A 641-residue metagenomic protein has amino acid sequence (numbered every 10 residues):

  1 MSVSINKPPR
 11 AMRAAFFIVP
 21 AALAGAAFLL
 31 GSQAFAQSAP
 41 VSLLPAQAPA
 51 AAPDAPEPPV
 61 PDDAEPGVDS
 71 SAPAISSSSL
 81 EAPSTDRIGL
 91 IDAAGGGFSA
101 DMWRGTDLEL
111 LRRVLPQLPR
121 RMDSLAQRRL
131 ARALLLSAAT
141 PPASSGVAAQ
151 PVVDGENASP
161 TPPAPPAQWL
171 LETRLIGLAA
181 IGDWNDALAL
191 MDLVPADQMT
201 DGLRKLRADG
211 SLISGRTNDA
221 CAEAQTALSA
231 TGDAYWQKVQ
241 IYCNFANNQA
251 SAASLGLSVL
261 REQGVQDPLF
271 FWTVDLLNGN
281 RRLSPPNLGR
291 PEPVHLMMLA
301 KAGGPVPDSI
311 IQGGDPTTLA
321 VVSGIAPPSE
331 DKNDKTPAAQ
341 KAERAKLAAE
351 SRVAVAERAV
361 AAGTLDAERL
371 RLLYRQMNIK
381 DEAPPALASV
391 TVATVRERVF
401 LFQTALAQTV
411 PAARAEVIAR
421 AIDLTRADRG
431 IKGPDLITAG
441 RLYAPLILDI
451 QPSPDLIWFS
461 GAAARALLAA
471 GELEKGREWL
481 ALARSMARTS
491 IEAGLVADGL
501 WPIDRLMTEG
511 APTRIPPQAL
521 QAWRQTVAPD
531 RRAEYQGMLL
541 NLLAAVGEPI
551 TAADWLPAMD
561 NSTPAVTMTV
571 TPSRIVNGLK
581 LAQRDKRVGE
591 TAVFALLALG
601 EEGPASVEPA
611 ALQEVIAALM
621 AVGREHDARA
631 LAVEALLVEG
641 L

Functional and structural regions predicted by a protein language model:
S4-I5, Q37-A164, L170-E172, A338 (+2 more regions): Long, acidic/serine-threonine-rich intrinsically disordered regions with weak helical/coil propensity that act as
L30-A36: Sec/Tat signal peptide C-region and signal peptidase I cleavage site
G97-W103, P119-R120, L135-P163, M191-M199 (+15 more regions): Solenoid-like repeat scaffolds
P163-L171, D197-L206, A230-V239, V265-W272 (+11 more regions): Generic helix N-cap/helix-start motif at coil->alpha-helix transitions
G177, L206-S211, C243-N244, A466 (+1 more regions): Residue-level signature for tetratricopeptide repeat
W184-A187, D219-C221, A250-G256, K475-R477 (+1 more regions): Solenoid-repeat scaffolds in large eukaryotic assemblies
D219-T317, T513-R514: Extended amphipathic alpha-helical segments with heptad-repeat/coiled-coil character used for oligomerization, fusion
V306-T508: Extended alpha-helical solenoid scaffold regions that build the rod-like backbones of large eukaryotic assemblies
